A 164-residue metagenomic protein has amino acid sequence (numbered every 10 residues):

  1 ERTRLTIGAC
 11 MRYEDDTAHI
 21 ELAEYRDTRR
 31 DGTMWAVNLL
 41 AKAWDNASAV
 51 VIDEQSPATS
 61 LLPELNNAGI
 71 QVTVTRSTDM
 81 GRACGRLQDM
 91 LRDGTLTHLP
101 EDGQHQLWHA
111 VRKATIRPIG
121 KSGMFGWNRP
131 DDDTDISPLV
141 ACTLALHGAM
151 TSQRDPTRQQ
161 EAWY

Functional and structural regions predicted by a protein language model:
E1-S77, G81, G85, H98-Y164: RNase H-like, metal-dependent nuclease domains and their acidic two-metal-ion catalytic environment used
G85-G94: Short, surface-exposed amphipathic charged segments that create phosphate/polyanion-binding patches used for binding
